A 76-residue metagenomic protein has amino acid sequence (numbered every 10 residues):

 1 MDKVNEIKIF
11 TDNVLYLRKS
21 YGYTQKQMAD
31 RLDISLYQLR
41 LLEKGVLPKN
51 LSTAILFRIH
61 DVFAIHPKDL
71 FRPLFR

Functional and structural regions predicted by a protein language model:
M1-S20: A short, Lys/Arg-rich alpha-helix, primarily the initiator
K19, D30, D61: Alpha-helical residues within the helix-turn-helix
G22-L42: Short alpha-helical DNA-recognition segment
V46-D61: Short, basic-rich loop-to-helix N-cap that marks the start of a DNA-contacting helix
A64-R76: Short C-terminal boundary/hinge segments that cap the last helix of small helical domains
